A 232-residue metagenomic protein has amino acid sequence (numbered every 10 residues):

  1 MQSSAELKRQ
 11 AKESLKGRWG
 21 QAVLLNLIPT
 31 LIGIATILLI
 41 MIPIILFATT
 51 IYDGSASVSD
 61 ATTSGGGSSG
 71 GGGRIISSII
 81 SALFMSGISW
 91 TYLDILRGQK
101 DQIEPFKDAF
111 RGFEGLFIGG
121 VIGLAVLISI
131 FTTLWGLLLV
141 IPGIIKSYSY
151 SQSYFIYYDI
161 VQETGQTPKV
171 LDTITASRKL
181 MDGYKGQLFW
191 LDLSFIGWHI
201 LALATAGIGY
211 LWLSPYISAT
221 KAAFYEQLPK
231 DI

Functional and structural regions predicted by a protein language model:
M1-I232: Hydrophobic alpha-helical membrane segments
